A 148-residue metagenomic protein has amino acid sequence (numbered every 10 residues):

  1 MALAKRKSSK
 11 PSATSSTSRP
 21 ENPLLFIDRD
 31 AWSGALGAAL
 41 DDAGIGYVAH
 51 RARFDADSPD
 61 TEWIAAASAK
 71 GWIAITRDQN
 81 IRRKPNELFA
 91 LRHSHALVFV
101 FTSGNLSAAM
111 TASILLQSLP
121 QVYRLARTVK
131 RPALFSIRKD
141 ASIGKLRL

Functional and structural regions predicted by a protein language model:
M1-G34, A38-D41, R53, F101-L148: Non-catalytic interface/targeting segments
A35, S58-W63: Short acidic active-site motifs
G46-D60: Conserved BB-loop
Y47, A74, L97-V98: Hydrophobic beta-strand scaffold residues
D60, S68-E87: Acidic, metal-binding active-site segment of PIN/NYN-like and related structure-specific nucleases
A65-A67, R92-H95, Q117-S118: Short, hinge-like loop/turn segments at secondary-structure boundaries
I81-I114: Mid-chain, well-packed structural core segment of small domains
